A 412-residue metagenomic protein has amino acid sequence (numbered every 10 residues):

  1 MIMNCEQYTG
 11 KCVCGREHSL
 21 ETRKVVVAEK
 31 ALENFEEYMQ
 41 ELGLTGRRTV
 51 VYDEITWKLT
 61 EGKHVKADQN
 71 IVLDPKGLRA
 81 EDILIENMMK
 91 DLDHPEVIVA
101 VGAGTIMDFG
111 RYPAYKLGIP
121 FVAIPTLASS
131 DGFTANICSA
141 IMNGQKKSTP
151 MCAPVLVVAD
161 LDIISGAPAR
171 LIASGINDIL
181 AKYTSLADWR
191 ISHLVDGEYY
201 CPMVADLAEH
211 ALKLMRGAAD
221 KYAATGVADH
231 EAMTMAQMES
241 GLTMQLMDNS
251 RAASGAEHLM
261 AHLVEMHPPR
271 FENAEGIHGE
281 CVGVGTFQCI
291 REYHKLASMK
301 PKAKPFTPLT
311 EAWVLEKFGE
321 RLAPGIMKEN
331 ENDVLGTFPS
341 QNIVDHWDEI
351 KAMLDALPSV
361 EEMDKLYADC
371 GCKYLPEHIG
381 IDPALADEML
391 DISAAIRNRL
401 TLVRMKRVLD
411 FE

Functional and structural regions predicted by a protein language model:
M1-C12, R16, I179, S298-E412: C-terminal charged capping/lid subdomain of soluble metabolic enzymes
M1-V97, K300: ATP/NTP phosphate-donor binding region
E17-S19, L42-G43, K90-D93, A114 (+5 more regions): Solvent-exposed alpha-helices and their adjacent loops that cap or buttress functional pockets in soluble metabolic
V51-Y52, G102, A159: Short beta-strand/turn micro-motifs composed of small residues that flank or help shape donor/cofactor-binding pockets
E81-L92, A128, S254-P268: Non-transmembrane, aqueous-exposed alpha-helical and coiled segments at domain scale
L92-P113, L117-L127: A short, small-residue-rich loop immediately preceding and capping a beta-strand
K116-L214: A glycine/threonine-rich phosphate-anchoring loop and its flanking beta-alpha core in nucleotide/phosphate-binding
A205-D348, A352-E362: Active-site segments that bind and position negatively charged phosphate/pyrophosphate groups
